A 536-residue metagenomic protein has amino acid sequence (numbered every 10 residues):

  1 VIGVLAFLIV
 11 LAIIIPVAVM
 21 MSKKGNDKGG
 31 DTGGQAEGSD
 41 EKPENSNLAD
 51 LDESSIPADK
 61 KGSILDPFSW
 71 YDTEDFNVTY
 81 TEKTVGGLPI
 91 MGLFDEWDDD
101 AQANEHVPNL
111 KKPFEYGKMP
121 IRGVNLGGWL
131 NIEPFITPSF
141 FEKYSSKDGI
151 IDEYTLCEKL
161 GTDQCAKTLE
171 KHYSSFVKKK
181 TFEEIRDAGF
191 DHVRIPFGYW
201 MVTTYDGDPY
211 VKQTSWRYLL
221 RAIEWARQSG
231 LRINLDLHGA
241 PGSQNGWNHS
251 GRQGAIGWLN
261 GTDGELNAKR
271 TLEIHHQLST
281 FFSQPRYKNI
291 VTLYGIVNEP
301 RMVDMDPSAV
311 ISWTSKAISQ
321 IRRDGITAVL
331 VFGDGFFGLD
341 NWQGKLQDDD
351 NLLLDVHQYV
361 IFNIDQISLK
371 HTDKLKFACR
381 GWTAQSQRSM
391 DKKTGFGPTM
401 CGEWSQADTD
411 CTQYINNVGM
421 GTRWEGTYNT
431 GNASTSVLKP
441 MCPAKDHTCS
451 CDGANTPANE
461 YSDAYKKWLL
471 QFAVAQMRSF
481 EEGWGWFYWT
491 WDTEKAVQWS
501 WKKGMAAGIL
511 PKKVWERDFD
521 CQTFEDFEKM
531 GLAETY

Functional and structural regions predicted by a protein language model:
V1-D191, R232, K269-H276, T280-Q284 (+3 more regions): Non-catalytic accessory regions flanking glycosidase/transglycosidase catalytic cores in CAZymes
H106, K171-V193, G207-A240, S250-L293 (+2 more regions): An active-site-proximal structural segment forming one wall of the substrate-binding cleft that immediately precedes
L110, E133-P138, Y205-D206, Q244-W247 (+2 more regions): Short, solvent-exposed loop/turn and secondary-structure capping segments
K118-R122, G189-D191, R227-L231, Y287-T292 (+4 more regions): Short, well-ordered coil/turn segments that N-cap beta-strands
R122-L126, V193-I195, I233-L237, Y294 (+4 more regions): Hydrophobic faces of well-ordered beta-strands that scaffold small-molecule active sites in alpha/beta enzyme cores
P134-I150, Y210-Q213, G242-N260, I415-N429 (+1 more regions): Aromatic- and acidic-residue-enriched segments that line the glycan-binding/catalytic groove of carbohydrate-active
Q164-Y173, W200-R217, I256-K269, V297-S308 (+1 more regions): The substrate-binding groove and active-site-proximal loops of carbohydrate-active enzymes, especially glycoside
S283, L293, V297-L470: Extracellular glycoside hydrolase catalytic/binding regions
